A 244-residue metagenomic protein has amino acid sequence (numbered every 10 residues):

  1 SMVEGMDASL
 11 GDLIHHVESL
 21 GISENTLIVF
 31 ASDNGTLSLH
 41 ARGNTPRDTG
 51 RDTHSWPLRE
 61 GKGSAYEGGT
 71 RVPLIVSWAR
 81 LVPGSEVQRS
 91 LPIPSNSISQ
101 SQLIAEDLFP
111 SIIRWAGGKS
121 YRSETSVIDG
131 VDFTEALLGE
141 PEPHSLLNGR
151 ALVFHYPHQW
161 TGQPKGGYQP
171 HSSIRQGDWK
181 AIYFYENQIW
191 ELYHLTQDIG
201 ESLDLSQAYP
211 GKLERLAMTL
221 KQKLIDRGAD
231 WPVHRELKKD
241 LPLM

Functional and structural regions predicted by a protein language model:
S1-G5, Q102: Catalytic nucleophile-loop/oxyanion-hole region of alpha/beta-hydrolase and closely related hydrolase-like folds
V3, L10, L27-S32, L74-I75 (+3 more regions): Beta-strand elements within well-structured catalytic alpha/beta cores of enzymes that handle phosphate/sulfate esters
G5-R42: Metal-dependent active-site segment of extracytoplasmic phospho-/sulfohydrolases and closely related
D7-I14, E18, F109-I113, T134 (+4 more regions): Non-transmembrane alpha-helical segments in soluble domains of secreted/periplasmic/extracellular proteins
I22-I28, T70-V72, N148-G149, G177-W179: Loop/turn elements at helix/coil->beta-strand transitions in domains of secreted/extracellular proteins
E24-N25, S120-T125, P232: Surface-exposed patches in mature extracellular/periplasmic domains of secreted proteins
T36-A65, V82-S97, S101, A105-L195 (+1 more regions): C-terminal cap/loop subdomain of S1 sulfatases and analogous C-terminal strand-loop tails that border
L108, P164-G167, E186-I189, L195-M244: Long, internal low-complexity/basic segments
